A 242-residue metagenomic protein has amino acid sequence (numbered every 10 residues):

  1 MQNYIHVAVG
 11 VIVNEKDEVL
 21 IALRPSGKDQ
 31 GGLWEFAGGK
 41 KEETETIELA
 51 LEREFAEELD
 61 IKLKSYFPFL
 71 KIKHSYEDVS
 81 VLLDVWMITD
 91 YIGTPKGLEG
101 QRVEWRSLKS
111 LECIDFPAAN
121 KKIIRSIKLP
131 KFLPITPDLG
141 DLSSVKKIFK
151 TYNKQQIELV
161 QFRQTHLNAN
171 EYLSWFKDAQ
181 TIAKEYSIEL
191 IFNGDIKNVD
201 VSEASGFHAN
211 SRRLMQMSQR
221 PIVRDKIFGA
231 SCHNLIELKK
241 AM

Functional and structural regions predicted by a protein language model:
M1-V19, K71: Conserved N-terminal beta-strand and adjoining loop/helix that marks the start of the Nudix/MutT-like hydrolase domain
Y4, K16, D60-L63, D78-S80 (+5 more regions): Alpha-helix termination/capping residues and helix-transition junctions
H6-A8, D17, V81-D84, Q101 (+1 more regions): Change "...and in nucleic-acid phosphodiester-cleaving endonucleases..." to "...and in nucleic-acid processing enzymes
N14, I72-T94: Active-site-adjacent beta-strand/loop module that shapes the phosphate/pyrophosphate-binding cleft
E18-E58, F69-L70: Conserved Nudix-box catalytic region and its N-terminal flanking loop in Nudix hydrolases and closely related
I61-K71, W86-M87: A short coil-to-beta-strand element that immediately follows conserved catalytic motifs
V85-T89, P95-K128: NUDIX/MutT-family hydrolases
D90, T94-K96, R125-I236, K240-M242: Conserved N-terminal beta1-alpha1 strand-loop-helix module at the mouth
